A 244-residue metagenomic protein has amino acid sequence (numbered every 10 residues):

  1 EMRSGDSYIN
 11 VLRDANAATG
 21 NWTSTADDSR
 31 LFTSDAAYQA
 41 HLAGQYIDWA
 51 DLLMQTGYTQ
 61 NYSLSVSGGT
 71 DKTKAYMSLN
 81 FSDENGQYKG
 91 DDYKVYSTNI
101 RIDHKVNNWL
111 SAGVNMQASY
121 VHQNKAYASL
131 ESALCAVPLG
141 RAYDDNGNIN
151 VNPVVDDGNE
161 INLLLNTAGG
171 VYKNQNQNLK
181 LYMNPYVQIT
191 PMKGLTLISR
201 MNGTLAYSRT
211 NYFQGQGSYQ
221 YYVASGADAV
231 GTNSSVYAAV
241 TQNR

Functional and structural regions predicted by a protein language model:
E1-Y46, T56, G86-Y93, S97-Y182 (+2 more regions): Surface-exposed loop/interface segments of Gram-negative outer-membrane beta-barrel transport/assembly proteins
W49-L53: Short, P/G- and charge-enriched loop/turn segments at secondary-structure junctions
T59, S63, S67, E84-G86: Conserved interaction-surface patches within small, structured recognition/assembly domains
T59, T70-D71, K105-N107, T190-M192: Outer-membrane beta-barrel channels and translocator barrels
L64-G68, T98-H104, M183-I189: Residues on the lipid-exposed face of transmembrane beta-strands in outer-membrane beta-barrel proteins
G68-K72, F81: A generic beta-sheet turn/junction motif
I189, G194-L197, M201: P-loop NTPase catalytic cores that bind/hydrolyze ATP
